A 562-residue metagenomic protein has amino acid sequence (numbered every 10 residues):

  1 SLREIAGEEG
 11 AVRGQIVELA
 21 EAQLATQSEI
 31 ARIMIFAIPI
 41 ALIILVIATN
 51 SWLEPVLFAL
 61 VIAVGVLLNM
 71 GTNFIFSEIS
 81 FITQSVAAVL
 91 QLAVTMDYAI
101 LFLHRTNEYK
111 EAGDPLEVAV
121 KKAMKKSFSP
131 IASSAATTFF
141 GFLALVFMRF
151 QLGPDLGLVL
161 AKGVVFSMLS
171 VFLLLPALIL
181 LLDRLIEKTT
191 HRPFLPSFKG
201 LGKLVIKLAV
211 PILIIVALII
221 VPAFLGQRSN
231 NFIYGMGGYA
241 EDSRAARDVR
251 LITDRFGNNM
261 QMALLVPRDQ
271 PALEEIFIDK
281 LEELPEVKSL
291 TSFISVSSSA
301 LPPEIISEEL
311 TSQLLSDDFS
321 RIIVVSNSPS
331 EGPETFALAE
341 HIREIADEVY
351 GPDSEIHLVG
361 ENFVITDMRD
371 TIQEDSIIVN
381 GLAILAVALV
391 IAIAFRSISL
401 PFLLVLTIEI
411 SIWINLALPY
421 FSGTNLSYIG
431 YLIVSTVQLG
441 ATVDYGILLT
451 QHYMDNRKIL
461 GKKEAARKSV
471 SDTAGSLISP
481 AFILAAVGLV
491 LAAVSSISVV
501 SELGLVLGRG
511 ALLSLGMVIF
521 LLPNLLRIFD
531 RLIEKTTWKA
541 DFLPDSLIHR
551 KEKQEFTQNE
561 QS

Functional and structural regions predicted by a protein language model:
S1-I16, N231, Y239-L400, L406-F421 (+1 more regions): Structured non-transmembrane domains adjacent to transmembrane bundles in polytopic membrane proteins
L2-F232, Y350-S562: Membrane-embedded transmembrane helical bundles of large multi-pass transporters/channels
